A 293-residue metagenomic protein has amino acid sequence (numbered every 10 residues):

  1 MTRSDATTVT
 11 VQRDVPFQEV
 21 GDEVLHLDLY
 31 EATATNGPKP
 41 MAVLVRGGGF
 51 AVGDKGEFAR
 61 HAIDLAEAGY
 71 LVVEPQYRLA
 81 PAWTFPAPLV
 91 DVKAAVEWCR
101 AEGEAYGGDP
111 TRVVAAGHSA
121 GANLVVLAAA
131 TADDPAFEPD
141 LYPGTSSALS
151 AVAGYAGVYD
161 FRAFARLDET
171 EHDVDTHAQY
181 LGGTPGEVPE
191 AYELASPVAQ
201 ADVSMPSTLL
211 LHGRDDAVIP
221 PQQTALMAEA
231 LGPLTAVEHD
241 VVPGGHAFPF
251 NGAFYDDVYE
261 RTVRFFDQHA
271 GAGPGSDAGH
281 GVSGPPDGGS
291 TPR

Functional and structural regions predicted by a protein language model:
M1-R293: Alpha/beta-hydrolase superfamily serine-hydrolase fold, recognizing
